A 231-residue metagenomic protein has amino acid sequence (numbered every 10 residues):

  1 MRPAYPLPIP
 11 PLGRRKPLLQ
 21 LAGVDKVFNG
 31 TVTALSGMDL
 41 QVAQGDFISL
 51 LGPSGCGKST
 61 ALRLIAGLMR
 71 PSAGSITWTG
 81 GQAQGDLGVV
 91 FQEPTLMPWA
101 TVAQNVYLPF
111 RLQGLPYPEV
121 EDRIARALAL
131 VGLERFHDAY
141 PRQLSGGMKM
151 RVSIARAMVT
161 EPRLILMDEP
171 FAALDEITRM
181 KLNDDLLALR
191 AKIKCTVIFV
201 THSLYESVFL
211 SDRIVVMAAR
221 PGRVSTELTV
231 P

Functional and structural regions predicted by a protein language model:
L51-P53: The feature captures the beta-strand-to-loop junction immediately N-terminal to the Walker
A66: Helix-to-loop junction immediately C-terminal to a conserved catalytic motif
G74-G85: Conserved ABC transporter NBD signature motif
A100-Y107: Short coil-to-helix segment of the ABC ATPase nucleotide-binding domain corresponding to the Q-loop/switch region
R111, P118-F136, A188: Conserved ABC ATPase "signature" region
A139-R142, T160: Conserved signature/switch motifs of ABC ATPase nucleotide-binding domains
I165-D168: Catalytic Walker B motif of ABC-type/P-loop ATPase nucleotide-binding domains
